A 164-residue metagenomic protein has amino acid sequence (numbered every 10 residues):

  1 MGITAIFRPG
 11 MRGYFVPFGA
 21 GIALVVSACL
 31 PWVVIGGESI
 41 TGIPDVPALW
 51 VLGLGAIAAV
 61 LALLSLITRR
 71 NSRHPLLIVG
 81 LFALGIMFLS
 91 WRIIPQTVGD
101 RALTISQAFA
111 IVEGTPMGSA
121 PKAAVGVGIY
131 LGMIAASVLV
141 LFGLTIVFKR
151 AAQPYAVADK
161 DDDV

Functional and structural regions predicted by a protein language model:
G2-V164: Compact integral membrane and secretory-pathway proteins
